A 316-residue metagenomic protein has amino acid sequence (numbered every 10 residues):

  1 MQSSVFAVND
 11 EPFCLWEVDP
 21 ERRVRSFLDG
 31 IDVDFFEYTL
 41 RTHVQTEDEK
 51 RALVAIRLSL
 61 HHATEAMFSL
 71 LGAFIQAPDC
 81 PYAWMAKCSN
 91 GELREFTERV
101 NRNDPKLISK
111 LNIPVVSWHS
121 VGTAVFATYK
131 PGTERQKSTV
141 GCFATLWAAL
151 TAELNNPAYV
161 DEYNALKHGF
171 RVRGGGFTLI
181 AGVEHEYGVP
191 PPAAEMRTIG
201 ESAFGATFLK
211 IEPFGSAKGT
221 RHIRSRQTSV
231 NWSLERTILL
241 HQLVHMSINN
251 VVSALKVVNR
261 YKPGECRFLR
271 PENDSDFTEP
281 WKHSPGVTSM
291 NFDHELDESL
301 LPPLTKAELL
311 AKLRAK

Functional and structural regions predicted by a protein language model:
M1-L58, P105-K316: Acidic, Ser/Thr/Gly/Pro-rich intrinsically disordered interaction regions
H43-I113: Amphipathic alpha-helical interface elements
